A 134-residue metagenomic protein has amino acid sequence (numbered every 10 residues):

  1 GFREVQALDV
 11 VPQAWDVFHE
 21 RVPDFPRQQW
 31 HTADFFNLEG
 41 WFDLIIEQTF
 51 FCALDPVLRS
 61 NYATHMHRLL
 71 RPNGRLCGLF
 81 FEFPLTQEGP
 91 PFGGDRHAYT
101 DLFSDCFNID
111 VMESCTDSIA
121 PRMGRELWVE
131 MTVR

Functional and structural regions predicted by a protein language model:
G1-G40, L54-R134: Class I (Rossmann-like) S-adenosyl-L-methionine-dependent methyltransferase catalytic domain, capturing the SAM-binding
D43: Conserved acidic residues
I46: A conserved beta-strand element that flanks and buttresses the S-adenosyl-L-methionine
T49-A53: Short catalytic micro-motifs in class I SAM-dependent methyltransferases
